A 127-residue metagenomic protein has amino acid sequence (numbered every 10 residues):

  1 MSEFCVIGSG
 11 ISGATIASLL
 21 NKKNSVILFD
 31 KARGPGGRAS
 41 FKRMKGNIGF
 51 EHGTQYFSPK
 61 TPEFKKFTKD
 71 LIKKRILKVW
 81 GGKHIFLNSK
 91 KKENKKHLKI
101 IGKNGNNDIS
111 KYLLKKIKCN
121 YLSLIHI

Functional and structural regions predicted by a protein language model:
S2-L28: N-terminal Rossmann-like FAD-binding beta1-loop-alpha1 element of flavoenzymes
N21-K45: Glycine-rich FAD pyrophosphate-binding loop
F41-K83: N-terminal FAD cofactor-binding segment of flavoenzymes
Y56-P62, S89-Y112: Short beta-strand to alpha-helix junction loop
L113-N120: A structural motif corresponding to the C-terminal end of an alpha-helix and its immediate exit/capping segment
I125-I127: Conserved small/polar residues in nucleotide/adenosyl-binding loops
